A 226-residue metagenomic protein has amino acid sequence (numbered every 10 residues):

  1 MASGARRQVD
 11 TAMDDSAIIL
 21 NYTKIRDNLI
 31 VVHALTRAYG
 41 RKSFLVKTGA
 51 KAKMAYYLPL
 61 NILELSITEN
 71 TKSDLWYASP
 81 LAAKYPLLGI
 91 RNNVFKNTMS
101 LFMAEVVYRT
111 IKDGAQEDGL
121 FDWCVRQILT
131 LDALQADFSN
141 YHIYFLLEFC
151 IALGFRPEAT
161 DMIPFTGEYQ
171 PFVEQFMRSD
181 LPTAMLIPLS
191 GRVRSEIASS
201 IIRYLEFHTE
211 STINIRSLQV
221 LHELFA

Functional and structural regions predicted by a protein language model:
A2-I30, L35-A226: Non-catalytic alpha-helical scaffolds and adjoining flexible linkers that form interface surfaces for assembly
